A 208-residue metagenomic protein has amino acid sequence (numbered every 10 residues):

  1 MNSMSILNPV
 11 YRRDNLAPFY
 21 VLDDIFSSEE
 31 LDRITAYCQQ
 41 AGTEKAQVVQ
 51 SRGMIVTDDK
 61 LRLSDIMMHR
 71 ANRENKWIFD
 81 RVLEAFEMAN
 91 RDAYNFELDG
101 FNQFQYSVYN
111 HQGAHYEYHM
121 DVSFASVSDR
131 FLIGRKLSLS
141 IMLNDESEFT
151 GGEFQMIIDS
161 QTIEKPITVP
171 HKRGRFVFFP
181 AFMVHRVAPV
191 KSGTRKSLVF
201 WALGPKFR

Functional and structural regions predicted by a protein language model:
M1-F176, F182-R208: Fe(II)/2-oxoglutarate oxygenase catalytic core
